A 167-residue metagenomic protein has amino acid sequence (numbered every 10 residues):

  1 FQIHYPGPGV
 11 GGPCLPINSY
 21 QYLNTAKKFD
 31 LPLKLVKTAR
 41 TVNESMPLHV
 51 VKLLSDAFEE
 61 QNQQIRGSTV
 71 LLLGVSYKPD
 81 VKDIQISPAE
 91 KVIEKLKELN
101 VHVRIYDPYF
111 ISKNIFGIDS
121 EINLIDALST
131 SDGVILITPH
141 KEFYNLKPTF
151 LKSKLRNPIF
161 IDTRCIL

Functional and structural regions predicted by a protein language model:
F1-L167: Structural/interface elements that position substrates and couple domains in central-metabolism enzymes
